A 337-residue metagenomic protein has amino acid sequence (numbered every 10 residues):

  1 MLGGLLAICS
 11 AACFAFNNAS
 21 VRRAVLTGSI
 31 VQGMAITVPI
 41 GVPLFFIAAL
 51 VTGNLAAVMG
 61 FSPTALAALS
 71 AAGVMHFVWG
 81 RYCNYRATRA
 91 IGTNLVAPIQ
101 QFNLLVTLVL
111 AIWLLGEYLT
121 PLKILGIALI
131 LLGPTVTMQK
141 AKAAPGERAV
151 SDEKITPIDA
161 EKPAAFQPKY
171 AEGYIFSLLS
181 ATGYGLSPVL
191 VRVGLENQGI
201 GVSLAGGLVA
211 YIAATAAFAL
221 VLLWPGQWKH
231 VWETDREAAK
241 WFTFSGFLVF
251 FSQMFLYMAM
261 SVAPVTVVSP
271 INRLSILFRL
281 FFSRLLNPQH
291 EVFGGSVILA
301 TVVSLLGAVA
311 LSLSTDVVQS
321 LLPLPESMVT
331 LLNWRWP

Functional and structural regions predicted by a protein language model:
M1-Q32, I36-A71, R81-I91, Q139-F176 (+6 more regions): Membrane-interface interhelical linkers
S10, G41, Q100-N103, S180 (+2 more regions): Structural signature of transmembrane alpha-helices in multi-pass secondary transporters
A15, F46, G73-V78, L104-V109 (+5 more regions): Hydrophobic/small/kink-forming positions within alpha-helical transmembrane segments of polytopic membrane proteins
I30-V31, T93, L119, I200-S203 (+1 more regions): Membrane-helix interface/capping residues of multi-pass secondary transporters
G33-M34, V96, S203-G207, V268: Juxtamembrane helix-start motifs in multi-pass secondary transporters
T37-V38, Q100, K123, I127 (+4 more regions): Residue-level recognition of transmembrane alpha-helices in multi-pass small-molecule transporters/permeases
P43-A48, V106-L110, L129-V136, A216-L220 (+2 more regions): Transmembrane-helix signature of multi-pass solute transporters
L105-L125, T135-T137, A141, L277-L299: C-terminal transmembrane-helix exit sites in multi-pass transporters
